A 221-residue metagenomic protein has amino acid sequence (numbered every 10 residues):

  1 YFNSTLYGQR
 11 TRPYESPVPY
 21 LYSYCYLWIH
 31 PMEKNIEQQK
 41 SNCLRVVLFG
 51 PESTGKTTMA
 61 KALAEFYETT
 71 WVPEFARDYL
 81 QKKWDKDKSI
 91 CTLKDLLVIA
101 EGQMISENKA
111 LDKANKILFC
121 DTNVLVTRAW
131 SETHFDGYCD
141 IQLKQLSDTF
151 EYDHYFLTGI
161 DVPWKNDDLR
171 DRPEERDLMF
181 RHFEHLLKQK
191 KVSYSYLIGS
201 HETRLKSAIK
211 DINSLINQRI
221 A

Functional and structural regions predicted by a protein language model:
Y26-L44: Extreme N-terminal, non-catalytic leader segments that precede Walker-type/kinase nucleotide-binding cores
L48: Hydrophobic anchor at the beta1->P-loop junction of P-loop NTPases
E52: The conserved Walker
K56: Conserved lysine of the Walker
M59: Hydrophobic positions on the alpha1 helix immediately C-terminal to the Walker A/P-loop
E65-G102: Conserved substrate/cofactor phosphate-moiety recognition/catalytic segment in nucleotide-dependent phosphotransferases
I90-T122: Conserved nucleotide-sensing/catalytic segment adjacent to the nucleotide-binding pocket in NTP-handling enzymes
H134-H201: A glycine- and Lys/Arg-enriched "phosphate-lid" helix/loop adjacent to the NTP-binding pocket of small-molecule kinases
